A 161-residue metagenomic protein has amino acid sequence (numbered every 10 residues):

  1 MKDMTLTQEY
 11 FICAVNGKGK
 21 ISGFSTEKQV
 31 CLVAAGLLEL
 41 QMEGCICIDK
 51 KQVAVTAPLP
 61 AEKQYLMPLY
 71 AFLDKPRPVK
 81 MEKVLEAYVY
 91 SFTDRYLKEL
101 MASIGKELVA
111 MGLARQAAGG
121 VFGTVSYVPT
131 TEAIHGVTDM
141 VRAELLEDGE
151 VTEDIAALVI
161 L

Functional and structural regions predicted by a protein language model:
M1-L6, G119-E132: An acidic intrinsically disordered interaction segment
M1-T93: Short, amphipathic alpha-helical interface elements at domain boundaries that mediate macromolecular binding
I12, I21, I46-I48, I104 (+3 more regions): Weak global preference for isoleucine
E27-A34, R95-L100, G149-D154: Short, low-complexity cationic-aromatic patches
G36-L37, Q41-M42, G105, V109-G112: Alpha-helix C-terminal capping/helix-coil junction sites
K51-V53, A118-V121: Short, Lys/Arg-rich nucleic-acid/phosphate-binding segment
P60-V89, L100-A102, A110, S126-I160: Short, amphipathic alpha-helical interaction segments positioned at domain boundaries
